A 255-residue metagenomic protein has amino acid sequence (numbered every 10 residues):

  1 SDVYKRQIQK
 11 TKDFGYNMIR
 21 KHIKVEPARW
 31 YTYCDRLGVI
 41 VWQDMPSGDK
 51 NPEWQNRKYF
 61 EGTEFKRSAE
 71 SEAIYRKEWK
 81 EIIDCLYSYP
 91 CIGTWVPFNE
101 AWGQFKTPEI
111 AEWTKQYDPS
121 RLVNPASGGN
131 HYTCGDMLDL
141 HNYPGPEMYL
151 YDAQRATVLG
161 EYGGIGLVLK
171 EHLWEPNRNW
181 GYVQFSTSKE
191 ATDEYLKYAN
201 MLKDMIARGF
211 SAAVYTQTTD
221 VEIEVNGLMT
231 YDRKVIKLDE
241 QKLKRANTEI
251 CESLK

Functional and structural regions predicted by a protein language model:
S1-Y4: Short, small-residue-biased leader/transition segments that mark boundaries at the very start of proteins
Q7, M18-A246: Substrate-binding/catalytic cleft of secreted carbohydrate-active enzymes, primarily glycoside hydrolases
E249-K255: Surface beta-strand/loop "capping" patches
